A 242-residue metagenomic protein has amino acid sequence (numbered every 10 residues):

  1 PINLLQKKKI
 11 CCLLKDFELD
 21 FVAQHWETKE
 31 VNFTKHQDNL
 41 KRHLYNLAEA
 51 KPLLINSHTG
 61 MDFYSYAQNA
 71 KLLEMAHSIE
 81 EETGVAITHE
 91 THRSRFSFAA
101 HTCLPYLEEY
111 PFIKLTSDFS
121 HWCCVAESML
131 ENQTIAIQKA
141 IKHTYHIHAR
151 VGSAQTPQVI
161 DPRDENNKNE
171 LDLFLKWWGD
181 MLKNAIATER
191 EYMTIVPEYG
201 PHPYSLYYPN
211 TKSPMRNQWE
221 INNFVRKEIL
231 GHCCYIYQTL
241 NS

Functional and structural regions predicted by a protein language model:
P1, I55-S57, L115, I147 (+1 more regions): Hydrophobic residues within beta-strands of alpha/beta enzymes
P1-I2, Q24-K29, G60-D62, E90-S94 (+3 more regions): Active-site beta-loop-alpha junctions enriched in small/polar residues
P1-R42, N223-S242: N-terminal pre-domain/capping segments
K7-C11, L40-Y45, A70-H77, A100-L107 (+3 more regions): Generic structural signal for well-ordered alpha-helices, preferentially at hydrophobic/aromatic core positions
C11-L14, Q37, N69-L72, H101-L104 (+3 more regions): Short, glycine/charged-enriched secondary-structure capping and boundary segments
D16, D20-F21, H25-W26, E30-K114 (+1 more regions): Active-site acidic/histidine proton-transfer and metal-coordination neighborhood in alpha/beta enzyme cores
L47, I87, D118, I147 (+1 more regions): Conserved, mostly hydrophobic/aromatic
E109-I113, C123-S242: Histidine-acidic metal/acid-base catalytic patches
